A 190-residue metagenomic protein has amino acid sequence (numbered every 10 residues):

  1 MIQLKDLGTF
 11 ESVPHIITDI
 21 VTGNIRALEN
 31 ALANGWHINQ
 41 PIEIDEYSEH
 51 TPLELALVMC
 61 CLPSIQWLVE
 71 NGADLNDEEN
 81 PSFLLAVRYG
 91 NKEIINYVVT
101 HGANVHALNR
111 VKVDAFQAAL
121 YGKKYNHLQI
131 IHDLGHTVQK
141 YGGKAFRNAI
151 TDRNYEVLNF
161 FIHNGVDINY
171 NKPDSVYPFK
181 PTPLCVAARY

Functional and structural regions predicted by a protein language model:
I2-Y47, V157-V166: N-terminal segments that cap or nucleate solenoid repeat domains
G8-T18, P41-E54, N76-L85, L108-F116 (+2 more regions): Ankyrin-repeat boundary/"N-cap" motif
E29-H37, Q66-D74, N96-N104, Q129-T137 (+1 more regions): Ankyrin repeat domain, specifically the short helix-to-loop turn at the C-terminus of the second helix of each repeat
V69, A73-G122: A generic tandem-repeat structural signature
